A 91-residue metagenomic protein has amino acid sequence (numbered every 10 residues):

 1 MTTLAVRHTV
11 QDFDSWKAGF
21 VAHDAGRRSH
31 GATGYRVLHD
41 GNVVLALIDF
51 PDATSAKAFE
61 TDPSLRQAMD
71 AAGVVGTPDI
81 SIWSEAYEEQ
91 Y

Functional and structural regions predicted by a protein language model:
T2-T9, R36-D62: Short, well-ordered beta-strand segments in beta-rich or mixed alpha/beta enzyme and ligand-binding folds
D12-D14, D52-T54, A86-E88: Residues that cap or initiate secondary-structure elements
D12-G34, S64-Q67: Short amphipathic alpha-helical segments
W16-A18, A56-A58, Q90: Short acidic, gly/pro-rich beta-turn/loop elements at beta-sheet edges and active-site/ligand-binding grooves
G19, F59-D62, A71-A72: Residue-level signal for well-ordered alpha-helical positions
H30-L45, Q67-Y91: Glycine-rich beta-strand-turn "strand-cap" elements at beta-sheet edges
